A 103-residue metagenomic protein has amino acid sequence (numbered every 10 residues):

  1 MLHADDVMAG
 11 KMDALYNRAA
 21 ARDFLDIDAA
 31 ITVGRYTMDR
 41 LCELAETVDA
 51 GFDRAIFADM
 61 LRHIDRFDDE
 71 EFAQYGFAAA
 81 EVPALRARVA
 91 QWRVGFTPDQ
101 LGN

Functional and structural regions predicted by a protein language model:
M1-N103: Compositionally biased terminal segments of proteins
